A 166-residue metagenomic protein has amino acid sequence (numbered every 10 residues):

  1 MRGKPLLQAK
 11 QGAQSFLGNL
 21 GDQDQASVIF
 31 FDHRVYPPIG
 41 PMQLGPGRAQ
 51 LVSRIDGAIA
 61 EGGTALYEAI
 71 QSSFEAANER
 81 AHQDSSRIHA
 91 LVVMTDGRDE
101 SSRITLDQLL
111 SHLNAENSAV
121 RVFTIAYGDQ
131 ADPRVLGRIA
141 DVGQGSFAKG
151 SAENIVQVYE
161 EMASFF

Functional and structural regions predicted by a protein language model:
M1-Q25, F30-F123, D129-F166: Exposed acidic/Ser/Thr-rich ligand/metal-binding surfaces
